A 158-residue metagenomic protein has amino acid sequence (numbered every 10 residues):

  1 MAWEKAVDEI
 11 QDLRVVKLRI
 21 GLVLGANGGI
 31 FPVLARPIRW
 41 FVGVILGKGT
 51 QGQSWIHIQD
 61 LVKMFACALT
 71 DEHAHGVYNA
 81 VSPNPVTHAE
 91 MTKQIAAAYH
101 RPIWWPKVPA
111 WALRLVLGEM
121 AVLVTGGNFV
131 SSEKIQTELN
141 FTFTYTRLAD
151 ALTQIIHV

Functional and structural regions predicted by a protein language model:
D8-K17, G21-G52, I58, I95: NAD(P)-dependent short-chain dehydrogenase/reductase
G25, Q53-Q59, V86, V130 (+1 more regions): Residue-level signal for the nucleotide or nucleotide-sugar donor/cofactor binding architecture
V33-W55, H100-G127: Alpha-helical membrane-targeting segments
A35-G43, Q51-V86: Alpha-helical substrate-binding/gating segment
L61, F65, A80, M91 (+2 more regions): Non-catalytic, hydrophobic alpha-helical segments
D71-E119: Mid/C-terminal beta-alpha module of Rossmann-like enzyme folds, strongest in SDR-family dehydrogenases/epimerases
H88-K93, R114-T142: Conserved C-terminal active-site "lid" loop/helix of NAD(P)H-dependent oxidoreductases that clamps the redox cofactor
T146-V158: Amphipathic terminal alpha-helices
